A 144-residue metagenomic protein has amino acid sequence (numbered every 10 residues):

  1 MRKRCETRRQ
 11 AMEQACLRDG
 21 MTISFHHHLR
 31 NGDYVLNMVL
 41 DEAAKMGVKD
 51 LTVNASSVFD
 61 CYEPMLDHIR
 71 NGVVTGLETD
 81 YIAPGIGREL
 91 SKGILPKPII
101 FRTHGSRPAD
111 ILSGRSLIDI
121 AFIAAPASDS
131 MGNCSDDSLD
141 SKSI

Functional and structural regions predicted by a protein language model:
M1-I144: Conserved alpha/beta enzyme-core scaffold
